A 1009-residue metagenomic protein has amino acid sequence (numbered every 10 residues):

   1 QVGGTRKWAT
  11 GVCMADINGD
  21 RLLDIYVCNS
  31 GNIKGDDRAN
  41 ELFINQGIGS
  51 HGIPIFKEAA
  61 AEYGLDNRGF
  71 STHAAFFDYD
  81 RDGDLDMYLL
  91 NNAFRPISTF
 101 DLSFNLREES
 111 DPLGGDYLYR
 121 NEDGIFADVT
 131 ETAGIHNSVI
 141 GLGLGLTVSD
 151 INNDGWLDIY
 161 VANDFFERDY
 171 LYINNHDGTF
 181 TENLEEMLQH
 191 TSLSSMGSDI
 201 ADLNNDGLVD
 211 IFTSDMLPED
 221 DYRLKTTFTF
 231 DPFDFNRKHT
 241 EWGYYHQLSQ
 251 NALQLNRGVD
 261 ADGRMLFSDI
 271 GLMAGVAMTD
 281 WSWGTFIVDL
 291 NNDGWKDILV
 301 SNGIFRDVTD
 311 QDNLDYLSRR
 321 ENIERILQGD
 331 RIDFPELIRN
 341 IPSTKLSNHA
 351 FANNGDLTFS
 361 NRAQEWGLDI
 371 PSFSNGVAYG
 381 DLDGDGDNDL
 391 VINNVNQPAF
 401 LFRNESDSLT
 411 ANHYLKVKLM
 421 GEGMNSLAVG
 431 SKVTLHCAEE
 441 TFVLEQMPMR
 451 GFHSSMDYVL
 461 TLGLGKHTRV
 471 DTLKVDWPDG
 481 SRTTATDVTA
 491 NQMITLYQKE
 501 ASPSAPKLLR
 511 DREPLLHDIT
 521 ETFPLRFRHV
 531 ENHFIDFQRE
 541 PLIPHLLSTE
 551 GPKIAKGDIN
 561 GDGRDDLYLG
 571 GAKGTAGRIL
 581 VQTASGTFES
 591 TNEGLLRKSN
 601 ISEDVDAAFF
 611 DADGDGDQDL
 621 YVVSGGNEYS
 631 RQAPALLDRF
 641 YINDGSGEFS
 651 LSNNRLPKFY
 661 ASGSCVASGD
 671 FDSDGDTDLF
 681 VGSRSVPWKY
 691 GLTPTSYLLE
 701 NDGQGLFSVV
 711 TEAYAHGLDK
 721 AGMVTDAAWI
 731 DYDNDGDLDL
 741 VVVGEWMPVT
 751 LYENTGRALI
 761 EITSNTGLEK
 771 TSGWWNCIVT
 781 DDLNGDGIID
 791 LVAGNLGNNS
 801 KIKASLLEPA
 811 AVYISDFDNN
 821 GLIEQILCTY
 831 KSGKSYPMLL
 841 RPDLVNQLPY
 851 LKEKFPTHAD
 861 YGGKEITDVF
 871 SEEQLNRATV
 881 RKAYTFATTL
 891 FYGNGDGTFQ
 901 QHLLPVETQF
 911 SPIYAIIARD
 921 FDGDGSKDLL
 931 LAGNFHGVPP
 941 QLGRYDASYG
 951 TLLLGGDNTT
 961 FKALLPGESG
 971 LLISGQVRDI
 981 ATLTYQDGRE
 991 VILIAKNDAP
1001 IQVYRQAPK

Functional and structural regions predicted by a protein language model:
Q1, D36-E58, P96-F104, E108-V129 (+14 more regions): Beta-propeller blade repeat segments, especially FG-GAP/WD-type strand-to-loop junctions in 6- to 7-bladed propeller
V2-M14, G64-A75, P112, G134-T147 (+17 more regions): Repeat-based blade/solenoid architectures
R6-C13, V27-Y79, F94-E109, L113-G114 (+7 more regions): Asp-box/WD-like beta-propeller blade repeats and closely related beta-sheet repeat scaffolds
A9-L22, E41-I44, Y63, S71-R81 (+22 more regions): Beta-propeller blade termini
L23-N29, M87-N91, D154, D158-N163 (+13 more regions): Hydrophobic beta-strand segments that make up the repeating blades of beta-propeller and related beta-repeat
C28-D36, N91-D111, P218-Y245, I304-P342 (+6 more regions): Short, conserved, GDST-rich strand-edge loop motifs in beta-rich repeat architectures
G69-A75, G83, Y172, H176 (+10 more regions): Repeat-solenoid scaffold signature
N340-K553, T587-F588, A715, A758 (+4 more regions): Gly/Ser/Thr/Pro-enriched helix-cap/hinge segments flanking short amphipathic alpha-helices
